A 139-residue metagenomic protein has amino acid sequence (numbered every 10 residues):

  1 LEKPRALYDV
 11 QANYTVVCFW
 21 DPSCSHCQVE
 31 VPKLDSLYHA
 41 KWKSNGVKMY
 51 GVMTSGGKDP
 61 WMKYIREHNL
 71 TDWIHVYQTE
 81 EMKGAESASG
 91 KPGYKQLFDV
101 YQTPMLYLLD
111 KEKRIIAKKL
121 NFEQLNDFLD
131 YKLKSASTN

Functional and structural regions predicted by a protein language model:
L1-K3, K111, Y131-N139: Proteins that catalyze or organize thiol-disulfide redox chemistry and the adjacent proteostasis machinery handling
L1-T15: A short beta-strand-turn-helix
A12-T15, W20-S23, G56-G57, Q102: Short pre-active-site segment immediately N-terminal to redox-active cysteine/selenocysteine motifs in thiol-based
N13-Y14, V29-M53, Y131-S135: Conserved helix-turn-beta segment immediately C-terminal to the redox Cys motif in thioredoxin-like folds
P22-V29, M105: C-type cytochrome heme c attachment motif
S44-P60, L70-E86: Thiol-based oxidoreductase modules, predominantly thioredoxin-like and allied folds used for disulfide exchange
L70, K83-L133: Thiol/disulfide oxidoreductase modules built on the thioredoxin-like
